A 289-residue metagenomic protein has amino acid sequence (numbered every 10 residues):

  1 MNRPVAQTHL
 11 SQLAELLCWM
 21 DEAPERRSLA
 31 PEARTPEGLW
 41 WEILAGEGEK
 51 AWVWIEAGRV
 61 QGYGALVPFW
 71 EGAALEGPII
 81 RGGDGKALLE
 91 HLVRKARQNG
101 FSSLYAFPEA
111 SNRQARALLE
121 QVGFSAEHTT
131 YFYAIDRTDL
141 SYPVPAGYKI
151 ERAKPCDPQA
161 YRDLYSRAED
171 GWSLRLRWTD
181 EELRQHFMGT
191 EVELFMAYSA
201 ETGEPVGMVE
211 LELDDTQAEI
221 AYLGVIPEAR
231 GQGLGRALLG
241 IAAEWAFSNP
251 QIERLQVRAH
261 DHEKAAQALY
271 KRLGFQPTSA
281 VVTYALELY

Functional and structural regions predicted by a protein language model:
M1-L16, K149-D163: A short beta-loop-alpha structural element at the N-terminal edge of CoA-dependent acyl/N-acetyltransferase catalytic
C18-L29, A33-E90, R94, G207-A221 (+1 more regions): Conserved donor-binding loop and adjoining core beta-sheet/short helix segment in diverse acyl/aminoacyl transferases
R34-P36, A146-A218: Flexible, substrate/cofactor-facing loop regions flanked by secondary structure within enzyme catalytic domains
R59-G62, E201-G207, A265, T278: Glycine-rich acetyl-CoA-binding "A-motif" of GNAT/NAT acetyltransferases
P68-E71, I80-G147, V282-L286: Acyl-donor-binding surface of acyltransferase catalytic domains
G82-K95, V225, G231-E244, A268-R272: Conserved acetyl-CoA-binding loop-helix of GNAT-fold acetyltransferases
L104-A106, I220, L255-A259: Conserved hydrophobic beta-strand within the GNAT/NAT acetyltransferase core sheet that lines the active-site cleft
Q121-Y142, G240, E253-Y289: Active-site/acyl-donor-binding loops of N-acyltransferases
